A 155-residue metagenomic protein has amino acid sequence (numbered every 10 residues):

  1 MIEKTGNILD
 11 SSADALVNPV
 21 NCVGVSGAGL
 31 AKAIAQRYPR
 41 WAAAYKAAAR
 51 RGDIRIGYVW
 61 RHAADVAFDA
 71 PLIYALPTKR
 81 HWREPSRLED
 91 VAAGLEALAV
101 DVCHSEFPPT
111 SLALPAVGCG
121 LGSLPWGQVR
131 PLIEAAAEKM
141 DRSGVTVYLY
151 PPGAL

Functional and structural regions predicted by a protein language model:
M1-L155: Macrodomain-like recognition of ADP-ribose-binding/processing modules
